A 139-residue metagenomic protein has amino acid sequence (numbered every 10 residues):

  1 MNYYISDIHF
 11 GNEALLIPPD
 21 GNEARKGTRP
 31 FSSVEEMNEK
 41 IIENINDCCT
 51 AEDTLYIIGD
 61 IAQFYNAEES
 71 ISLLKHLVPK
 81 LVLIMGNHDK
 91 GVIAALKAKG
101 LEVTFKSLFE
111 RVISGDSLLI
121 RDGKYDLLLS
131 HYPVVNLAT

Functional and structural regions predicted by a protein language model:
Y3-I5, F10-D116: Core catalytic region of metal-dependent phosphoesterases/phosphodiesterases, especially metallo-beta-lactamase-like
S107-E110, S114-T139: Conserved beta-sheet core of the metallophosphoesterase superfamily
